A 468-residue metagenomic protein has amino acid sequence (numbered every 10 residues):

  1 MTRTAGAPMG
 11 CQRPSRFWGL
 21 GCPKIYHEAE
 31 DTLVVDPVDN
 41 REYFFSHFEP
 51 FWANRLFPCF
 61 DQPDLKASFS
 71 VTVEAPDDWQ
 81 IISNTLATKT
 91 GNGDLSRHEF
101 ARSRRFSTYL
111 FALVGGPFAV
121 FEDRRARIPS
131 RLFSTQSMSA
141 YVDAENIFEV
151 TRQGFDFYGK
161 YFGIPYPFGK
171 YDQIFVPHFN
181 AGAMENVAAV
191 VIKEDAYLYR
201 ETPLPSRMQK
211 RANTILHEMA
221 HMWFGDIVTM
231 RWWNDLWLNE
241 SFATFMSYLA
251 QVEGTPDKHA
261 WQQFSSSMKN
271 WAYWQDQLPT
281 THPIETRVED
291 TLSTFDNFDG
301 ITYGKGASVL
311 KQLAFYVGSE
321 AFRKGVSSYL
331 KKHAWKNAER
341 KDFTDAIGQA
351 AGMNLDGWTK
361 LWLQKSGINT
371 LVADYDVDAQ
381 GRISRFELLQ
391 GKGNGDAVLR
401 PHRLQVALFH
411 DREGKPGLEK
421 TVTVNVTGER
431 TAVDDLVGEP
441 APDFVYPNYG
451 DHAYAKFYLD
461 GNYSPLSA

Functional and structural regions predicted by a protein language model:
M1, W52, F100, R131-G395: Hydrophobic alpha-helical and helix-loop surface patches within well-folded domains that function as non-catalytic
T4-A7, W18-R125, M138, E145-N146: Extended, low-hydrophobicity, Ser/Thr/Pro/Gly-biased non-transmembrane segments
G6-H27, G414-G461: Extended acidic/polar, glycine-enriched regions that form or flank non-catalytic beta-rich accessory modules
R13, T108-E122, R400-L404, N448-Y449: Extended Gly/Ser/Thr-rich low-complexity repeat segments, especially those forming or decorating extracellular
R13-R16, F69-V71, H98, S130 (+3 more regions): Hydrophobic residues positioned within well-ordered beta-strands of beta-sheet architectures
A334, P465-S467: Solenoid-like repeat scaffolds
L355-D356, S366-P447: Beta-strand-rich binding/interaction modules
